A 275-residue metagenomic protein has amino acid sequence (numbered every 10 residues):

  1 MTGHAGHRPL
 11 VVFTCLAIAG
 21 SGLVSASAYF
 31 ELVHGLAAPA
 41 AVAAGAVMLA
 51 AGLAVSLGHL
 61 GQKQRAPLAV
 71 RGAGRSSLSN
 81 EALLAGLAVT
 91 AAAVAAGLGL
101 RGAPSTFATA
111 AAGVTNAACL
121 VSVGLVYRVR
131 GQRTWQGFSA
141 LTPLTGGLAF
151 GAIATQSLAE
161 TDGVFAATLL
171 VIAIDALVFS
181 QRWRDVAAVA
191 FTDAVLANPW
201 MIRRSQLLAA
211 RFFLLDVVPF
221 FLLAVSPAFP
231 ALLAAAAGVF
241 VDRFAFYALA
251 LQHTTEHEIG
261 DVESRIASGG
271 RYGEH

Functional and structural regions predicted by a protein language model:
M1-A46, A50, A236, A248-Q252 (+1 more regions): N-terminal signal-anchor module of multipass membrane proteins
M1-V12, L68-R71, D185-L208, Y247-H275: Extramembrane terminal tails and long inter-domain/linker segments of multi-pass membrane proteins
R8, T14-L16, A38, G74-S77 (+2 more regions): Long, contiguous internal "core" modules enriched in hydrophobic/ aromatic residues
G22, A26, A54, K63 (+2 more regions): Alpha-helical transmembrane segments of polytopic integral membrane proteins, especially the permease/helical cores
L23, F30, L36-A91: Membrane helical hairpin/interfacial module
F30-V33, Q62-L68, L98-G102, L125-Q132 (+2 more regions): Juxtamembrane transmembrane-helix termini
H34, L60-K63, V178-A188, V241-E256: Juxtamembrane/interface segments at transmembrane-helix termini
E81, T90-G97, G260-R271: Short amphipathic alpha-helical patches
